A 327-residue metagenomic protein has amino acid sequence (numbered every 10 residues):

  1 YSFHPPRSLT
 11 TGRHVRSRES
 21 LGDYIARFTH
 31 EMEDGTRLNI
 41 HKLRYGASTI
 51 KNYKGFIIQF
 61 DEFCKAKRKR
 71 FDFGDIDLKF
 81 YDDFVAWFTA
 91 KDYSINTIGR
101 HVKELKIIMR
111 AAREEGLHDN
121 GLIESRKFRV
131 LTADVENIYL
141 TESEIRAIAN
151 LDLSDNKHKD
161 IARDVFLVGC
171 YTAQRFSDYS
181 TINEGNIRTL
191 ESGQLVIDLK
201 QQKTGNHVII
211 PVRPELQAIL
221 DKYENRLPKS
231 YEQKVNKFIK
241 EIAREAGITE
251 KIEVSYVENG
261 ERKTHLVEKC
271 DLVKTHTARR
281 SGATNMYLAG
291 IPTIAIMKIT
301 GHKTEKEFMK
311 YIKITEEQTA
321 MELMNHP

Functional and structural regions predicted by a protein language model:
Y1-R44: N-terminal helical hairpins
E33-S48, I57-E136, L151-S154: N-terminal core-binding DNA-recognition domain of tyrosine recombinases/integrases
R110-G121, G169-G193: Short, charged phosphate-coordinating catalytic segments
T132-I161, Y171: Long, amphipathic, Lys/Arg-enriched alpha-helical "connector/arm" segment
Y139, Q201-G205, T300-N325: Catalytic-site neighborhood detector that most strongly recognizes the C-terminal catalytic loop/helix of tyrosine
D155-N156, N225-K229, K240-K298: Short, basic (Lys/Arg/His-rich) helix/loop patches that form interaction surfaces in the mid-to-C-terminal regions
T172, T181-I219: Conserved tyrosine-mediated DNA breakage-rejoining catalytic core shared by Y-recombinases
N186-S192, L272, L288-Y311: Short, polar N-cap/turn motifs at the start of nucleic acid-interacting alpha helices
